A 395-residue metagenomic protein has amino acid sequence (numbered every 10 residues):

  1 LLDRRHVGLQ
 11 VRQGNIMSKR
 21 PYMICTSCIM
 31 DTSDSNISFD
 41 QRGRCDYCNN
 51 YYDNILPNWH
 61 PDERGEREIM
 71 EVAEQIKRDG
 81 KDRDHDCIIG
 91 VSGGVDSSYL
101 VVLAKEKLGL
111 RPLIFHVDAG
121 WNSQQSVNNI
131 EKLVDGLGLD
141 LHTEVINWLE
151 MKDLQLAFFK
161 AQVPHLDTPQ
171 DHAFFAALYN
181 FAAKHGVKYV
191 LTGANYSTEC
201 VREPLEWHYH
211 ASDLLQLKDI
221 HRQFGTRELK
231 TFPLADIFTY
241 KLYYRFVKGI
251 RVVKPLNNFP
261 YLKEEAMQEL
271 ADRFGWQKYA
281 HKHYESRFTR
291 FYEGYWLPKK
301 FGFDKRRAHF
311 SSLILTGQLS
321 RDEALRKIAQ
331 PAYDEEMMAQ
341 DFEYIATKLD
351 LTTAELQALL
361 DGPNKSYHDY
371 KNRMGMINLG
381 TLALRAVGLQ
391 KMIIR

Functional and structural regions predicted by a protein language model:
R12-G14, S18-C87, L103-R395: Nucleotide-activated chemistry modules centered on ATP-dependent adenylation/adenylyltransferase
C87-D96: Short, glycine-rich nucleotide/cofactor-binding loops
Y99-L100: Hydrophobic positions on the alpha1 helix immediately C-terminal to the Walker A/P-loop
